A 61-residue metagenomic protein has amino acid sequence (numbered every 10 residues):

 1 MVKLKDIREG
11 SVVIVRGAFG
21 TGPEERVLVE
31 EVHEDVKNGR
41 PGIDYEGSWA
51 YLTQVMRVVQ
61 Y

Functional and structural regions predicted by a protein language model:
M1-E9: Mixed-charge, Lys/Arg-rich low-complexity intrinsically disordered regions
R8-S11, P41: Short structural boundary motif marking the start of a folded domain
G22-D35: Short beta-strand-centered aromatic/proline hotspots
K37-G39: Short acidic/glycine-enriched loop/turn segments that link adjacent beta-strands
G42-Y61: Intrinsically disordered, low-complexity, charged/polar segments
